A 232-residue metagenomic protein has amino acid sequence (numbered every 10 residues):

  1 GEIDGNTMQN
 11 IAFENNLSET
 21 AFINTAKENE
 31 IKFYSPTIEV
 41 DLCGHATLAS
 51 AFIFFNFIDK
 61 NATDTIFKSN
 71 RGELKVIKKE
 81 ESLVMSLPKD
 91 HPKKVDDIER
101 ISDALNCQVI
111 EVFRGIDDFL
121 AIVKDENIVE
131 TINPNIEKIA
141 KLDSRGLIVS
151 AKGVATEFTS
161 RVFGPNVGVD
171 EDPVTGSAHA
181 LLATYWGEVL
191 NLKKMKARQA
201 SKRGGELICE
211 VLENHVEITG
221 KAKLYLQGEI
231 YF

Functional and structural regions predicted by a protein language model:
G1-L42, L48-F232: Active-site proximal loop and beta-alpha junction motif in alpha/beta enzyme cores
